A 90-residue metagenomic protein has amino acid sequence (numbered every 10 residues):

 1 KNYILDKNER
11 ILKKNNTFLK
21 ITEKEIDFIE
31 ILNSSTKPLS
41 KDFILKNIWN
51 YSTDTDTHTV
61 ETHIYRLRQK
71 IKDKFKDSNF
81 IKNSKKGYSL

Functional and structural regions predicted by a protein language model:
N2-D27, S89-L90: A structural micro-motif at secondary-structure boundaries
N16-K85: Positively charged, aromatic-enriched patches within helix-turn-helix-type DNA-binding elements, predominantly
